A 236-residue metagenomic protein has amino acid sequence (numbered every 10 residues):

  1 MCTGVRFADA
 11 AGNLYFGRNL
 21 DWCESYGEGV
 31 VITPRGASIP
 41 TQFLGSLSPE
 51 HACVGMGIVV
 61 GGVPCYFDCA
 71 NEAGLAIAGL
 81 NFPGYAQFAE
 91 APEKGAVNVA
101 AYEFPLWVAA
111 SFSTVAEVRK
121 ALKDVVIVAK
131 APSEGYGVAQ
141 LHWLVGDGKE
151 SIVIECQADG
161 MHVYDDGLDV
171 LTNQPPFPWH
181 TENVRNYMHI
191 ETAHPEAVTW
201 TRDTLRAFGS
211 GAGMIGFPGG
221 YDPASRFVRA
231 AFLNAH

Functional and structural regions predicted by a protein language model:
M1-A96, A129: A contiguous strand-loop segment
M1-Y15, H51, K130-S133, V138-A139 (+2 more regions): C-terminus-biased signal that marks the final domain/tail of proteins
A8-A11, N71-A73, G146-E150, E155-G160 (+1 more regions): Short acidic-glycine loop/turn motifs at beta-strand connectors
C23-L44, M161-E191: A short, surface-exposed interaction/processing loop segment used at functional sites
G62, A100-A101, G137: Short, glycine/acidic-rich beta->alpha junctions
C69, F82-G84, E90-P92, E150 (+2 more regions): Peripheral peptide segments
K94-V128, Y221-H236: Alpha/propeptide regions of enzymes that mature by internal proteolysis
V115, R119-E155: Aromatic- and glycine-enriched pocket-lining scaffold segments that form the walls of small-molecule binding clefts
